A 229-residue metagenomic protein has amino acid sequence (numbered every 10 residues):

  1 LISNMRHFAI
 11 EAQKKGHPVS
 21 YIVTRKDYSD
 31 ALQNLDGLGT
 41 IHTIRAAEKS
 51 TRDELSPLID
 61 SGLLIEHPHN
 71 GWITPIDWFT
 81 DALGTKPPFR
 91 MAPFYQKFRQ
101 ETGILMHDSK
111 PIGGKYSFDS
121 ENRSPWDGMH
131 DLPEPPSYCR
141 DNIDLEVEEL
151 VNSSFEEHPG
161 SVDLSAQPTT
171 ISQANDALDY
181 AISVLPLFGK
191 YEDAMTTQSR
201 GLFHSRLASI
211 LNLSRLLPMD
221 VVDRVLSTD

Functional and structural regions predicted by a protein language model:
L1-T24: N-terminal beta-strand-loop-alpha-helix module at the start of alpha/beta ligand-binding or catalytic domains
T24-D30: Short acidic loop-to-helix transition motifs that present clustered carboxylates
D27, W72, V225: Positions that flank functional sites
D30-A166: Beta-rich, aromatic/charged-enriched effector core domains that present basic-aromatic interfaces for binding
E121-D229: Catalytic cores of enzymes that engage adenine nucleotides and/or redox cofactors via long glycine-rich, Lys/Arg/His
